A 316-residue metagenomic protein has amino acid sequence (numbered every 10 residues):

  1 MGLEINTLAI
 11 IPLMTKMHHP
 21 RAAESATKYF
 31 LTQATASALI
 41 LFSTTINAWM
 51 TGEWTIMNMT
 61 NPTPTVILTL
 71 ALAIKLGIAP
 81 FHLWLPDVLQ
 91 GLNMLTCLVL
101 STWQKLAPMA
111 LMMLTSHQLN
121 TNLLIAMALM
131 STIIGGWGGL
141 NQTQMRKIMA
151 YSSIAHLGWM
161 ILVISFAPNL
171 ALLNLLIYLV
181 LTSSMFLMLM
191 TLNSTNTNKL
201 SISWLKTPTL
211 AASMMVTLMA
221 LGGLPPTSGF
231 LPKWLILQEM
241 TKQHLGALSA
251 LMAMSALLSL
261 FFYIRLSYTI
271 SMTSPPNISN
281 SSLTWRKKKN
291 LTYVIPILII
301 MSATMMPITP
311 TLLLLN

Functional and structural regions predicted by a protein language model:
M1-N316: Core, highly hydrophobic multi-pass alpha-helical transmembrane subunits of bioenergetic inner membranes
